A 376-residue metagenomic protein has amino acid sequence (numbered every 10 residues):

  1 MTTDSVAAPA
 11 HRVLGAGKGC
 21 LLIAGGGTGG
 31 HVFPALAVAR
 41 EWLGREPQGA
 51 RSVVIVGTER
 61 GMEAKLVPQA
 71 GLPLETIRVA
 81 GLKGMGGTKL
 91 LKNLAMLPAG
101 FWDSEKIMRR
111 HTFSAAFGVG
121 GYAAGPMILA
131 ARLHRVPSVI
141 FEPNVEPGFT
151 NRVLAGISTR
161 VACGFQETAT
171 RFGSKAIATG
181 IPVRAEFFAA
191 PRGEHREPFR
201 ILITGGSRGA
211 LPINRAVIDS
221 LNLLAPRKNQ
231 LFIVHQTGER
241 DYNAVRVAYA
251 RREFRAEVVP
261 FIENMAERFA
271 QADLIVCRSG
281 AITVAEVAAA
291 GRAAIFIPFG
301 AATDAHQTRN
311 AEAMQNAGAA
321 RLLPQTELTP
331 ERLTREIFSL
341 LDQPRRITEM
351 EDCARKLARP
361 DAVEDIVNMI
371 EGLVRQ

Functional and structural regions predicted by a protein language model:
T3-D4, R359-Q376: C-terminal alpha-helical cap of glycosyltransferases
A16, G49, G61, L66-A70 (+4 more regions): Donor-nucleotide binding loops and adjacent catalytic segments primarily of GT-B fold Leloir glycosyltransferases
K18-G26, G44, G49-A99, E239-D241 (+1 more regions): Conserved nucleotide-sugar phosphate-binding/catalytic loop shared by glycosyltransferases and other
M62, R132-R192: Active-site-proximal region of nucleotide-activated glycan assembly enzymes, centered on histidine/acidic-rich loops
D103-F117, A123-V139, R152-G156: Glycosyltransferases and closely related glycan-assembly transferases that use nucleotide-activated donors
F113-A115, A270-A285, R292-A293: Acidic donor-binding loop of glycosyltransferase active sites
R321-P324, L328-R345: C-terminal "capping" alpha-helix adjacent to the active site of nucleotide-linked donor transferases in cell-envelope
R346-P360: A short, well-ordered alpha-helix in the C-terminal region of glycosyltransferases
